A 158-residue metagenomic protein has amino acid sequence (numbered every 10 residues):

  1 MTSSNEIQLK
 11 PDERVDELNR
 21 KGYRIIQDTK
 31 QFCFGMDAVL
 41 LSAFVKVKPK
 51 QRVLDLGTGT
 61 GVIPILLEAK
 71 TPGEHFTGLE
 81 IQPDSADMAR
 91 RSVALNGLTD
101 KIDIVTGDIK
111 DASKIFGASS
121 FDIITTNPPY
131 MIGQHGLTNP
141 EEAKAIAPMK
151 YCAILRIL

Functional and structural regions predicted by a protein language model:
M1-N5: Short, basic/low-complexity N-terminal boundary segments at the transition from targeting/disordered tails
E6-P49: Class I SAM-dependent transferase core
E13, M88, I157: Short Gly/charged-rich anion-binding patches and loops
Q31, F76, P148: Short, flexible active-site loop motifs that bind/organize anionic cofactors or intermediates
L41, N127, L158: Residue-level signal for inorganic ion chemistry
F44-T126, M131-P140: Conserved SAM/SAH cofactor-binding pocket of Class I
P129-I157: Mobile active-site "lid"/loop adjacent to the S-adenosyl-L-methionine
